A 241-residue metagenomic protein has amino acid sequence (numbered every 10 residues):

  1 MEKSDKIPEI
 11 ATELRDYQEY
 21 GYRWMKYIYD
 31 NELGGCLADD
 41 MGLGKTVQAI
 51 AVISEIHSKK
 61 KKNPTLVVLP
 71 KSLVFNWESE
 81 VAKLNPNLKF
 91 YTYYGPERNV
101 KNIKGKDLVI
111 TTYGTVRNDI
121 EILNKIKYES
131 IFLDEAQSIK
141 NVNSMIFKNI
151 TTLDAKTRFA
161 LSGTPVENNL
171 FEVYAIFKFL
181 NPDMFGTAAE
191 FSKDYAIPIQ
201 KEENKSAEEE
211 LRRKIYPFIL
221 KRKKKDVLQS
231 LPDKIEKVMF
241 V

Functional and structural regions predicted by a protein language model:
M1-E203, E210-I235, M239-V241: ASCE P-loop NTPase motor core, strongest for the SF2 helicase catalytic module
